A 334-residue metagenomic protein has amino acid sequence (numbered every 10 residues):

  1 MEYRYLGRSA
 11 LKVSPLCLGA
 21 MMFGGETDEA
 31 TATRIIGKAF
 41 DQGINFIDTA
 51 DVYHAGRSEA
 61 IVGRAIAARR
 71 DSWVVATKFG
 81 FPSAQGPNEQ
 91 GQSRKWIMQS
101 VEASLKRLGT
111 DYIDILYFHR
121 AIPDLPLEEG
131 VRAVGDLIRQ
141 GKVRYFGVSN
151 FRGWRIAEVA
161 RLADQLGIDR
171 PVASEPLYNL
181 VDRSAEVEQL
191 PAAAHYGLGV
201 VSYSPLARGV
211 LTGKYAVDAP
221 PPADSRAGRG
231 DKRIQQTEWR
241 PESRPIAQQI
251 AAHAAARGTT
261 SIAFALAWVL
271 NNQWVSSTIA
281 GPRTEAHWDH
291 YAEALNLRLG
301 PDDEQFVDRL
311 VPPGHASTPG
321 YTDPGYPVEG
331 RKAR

Functional and structural regions predicted by a protein language model:
M1-V74: N-terminal binding-site loop/beta-alpha segment at the start of enzyme catalytic domains that lines or forms
L6, L18, A32, I47 (+13 more regions): Conserved, mostly hydrophobic/aromatic
M21-F23, A50-V52, K78-P82, F118-A121 (+4 more regions): Active-site beta-loop-alpha junctions enriched in small/polar residues
I36, E59, G63, V101-L105 (+7 more regions): Generic structural signal for well-ordered alpha-helices, preferentially at hydrophobic/aromatic core positions
D41, A84-S184, E188, H195-G199: Glycine/proline-rich, positively charged, aromatic-decorated active-site loop/lid region on the catalytic face
G109-Y112, A251-A267: Acyl activation and transfer enzymes in specialized metabolism, enriched for ANL adenylate-forming modules
A185-S225, T260: Aromatic-lined glycan-binding groove of carbohydrate-active enzymes
P222-A252, A256, Q273-V275, E285 (+1 more regions): Terminal-tail/helix-coil boundary detector
